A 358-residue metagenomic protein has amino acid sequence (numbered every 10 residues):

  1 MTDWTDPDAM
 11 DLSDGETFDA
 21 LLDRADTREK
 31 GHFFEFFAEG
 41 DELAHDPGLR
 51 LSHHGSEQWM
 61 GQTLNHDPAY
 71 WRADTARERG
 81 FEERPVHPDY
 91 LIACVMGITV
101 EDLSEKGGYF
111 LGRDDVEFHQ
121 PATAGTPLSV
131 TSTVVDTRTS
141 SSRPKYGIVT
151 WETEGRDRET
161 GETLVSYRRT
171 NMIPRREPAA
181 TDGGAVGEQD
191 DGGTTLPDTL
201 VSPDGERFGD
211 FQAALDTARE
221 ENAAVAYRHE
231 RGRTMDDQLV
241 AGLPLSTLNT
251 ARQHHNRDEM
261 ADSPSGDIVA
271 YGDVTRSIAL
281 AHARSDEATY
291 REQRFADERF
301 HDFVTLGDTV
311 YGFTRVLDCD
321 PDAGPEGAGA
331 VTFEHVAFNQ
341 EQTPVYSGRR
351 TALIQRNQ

Functional and structural regions predicted by a protein language model:
T2-A38, T123-D216, E220, V304-L306 (+1 more regions): HotDog/MaoC-like acyl-thioester-processing domains
D3, P7, R79-V86, Y90-D136 (+2 more regions): Hydrophobic beta-strand-centered segment that forms part of the acyl-chain substrate-binding groove
S13-R84, D198-V269: Catalytic strand-loop segment that frames the active site of acyl-thioester-processing enzymes
S263, A281-H282, Q340, N357: C-terminal intrinsically disordered regulatory tails that are low-complexity, acidic/proline-rich, and enriched
